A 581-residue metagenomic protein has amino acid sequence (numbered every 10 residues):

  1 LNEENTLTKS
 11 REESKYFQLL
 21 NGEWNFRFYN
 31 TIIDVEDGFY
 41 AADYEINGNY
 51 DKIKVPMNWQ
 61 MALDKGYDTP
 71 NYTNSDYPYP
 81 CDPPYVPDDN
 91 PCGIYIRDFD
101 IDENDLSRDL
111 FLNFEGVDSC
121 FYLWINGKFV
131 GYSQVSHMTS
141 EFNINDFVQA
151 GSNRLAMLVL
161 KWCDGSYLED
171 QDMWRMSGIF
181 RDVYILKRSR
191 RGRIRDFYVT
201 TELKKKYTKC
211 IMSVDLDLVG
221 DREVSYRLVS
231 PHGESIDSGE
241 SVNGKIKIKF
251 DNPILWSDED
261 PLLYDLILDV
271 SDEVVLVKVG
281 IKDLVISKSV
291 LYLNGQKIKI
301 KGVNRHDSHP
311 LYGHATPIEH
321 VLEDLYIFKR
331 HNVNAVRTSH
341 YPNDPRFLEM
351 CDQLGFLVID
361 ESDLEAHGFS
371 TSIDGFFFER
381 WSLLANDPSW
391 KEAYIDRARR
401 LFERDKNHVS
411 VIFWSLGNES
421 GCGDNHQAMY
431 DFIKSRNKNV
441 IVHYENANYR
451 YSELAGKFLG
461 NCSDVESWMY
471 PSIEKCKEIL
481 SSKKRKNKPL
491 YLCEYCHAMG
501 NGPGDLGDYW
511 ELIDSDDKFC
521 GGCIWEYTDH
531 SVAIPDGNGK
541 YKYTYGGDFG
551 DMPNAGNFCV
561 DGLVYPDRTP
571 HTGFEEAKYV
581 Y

Functional and structural regions predicted by a protein language model:
L1-L19, N25, I32-V35: N-terminal pre-domain segments of enzymes
L1-S10, I53-V55, A62-K65, T73 (+2 more regions): Extended substrate-binding grooves/exosites of carbohydrate-active enzymes
S10, N25-T31, Y50, M61-G66 (+8 more regions): Accessory beta-strand-rich segments of carbohydrate-active enzymes
L19, C92-D98, D109-F111, T139 (+6 more regions): Intrinsic-disorder/low-complexity, polar/charged segments enriched in Ser/Thr/Lys/Arg/Asp/Glu/Gln
W124-V130, V229-P231, S271-D272, N294: Short strand-turn-strand beta-turns centered on an Asx-Gly dipeptide
D146-S152, D215-S287: Extended acidic/polar, glycine-enriched regions that form or flank non-catalytic beta-rich accessory modules
F180-Y198, K282-K297: Low-complexity, Pro/Ser/Thr- and charge-rich linker/hinge segments at domain boundaries
R190-G220, P570-Y581: Surface beta-strand/loop "capping" patches
